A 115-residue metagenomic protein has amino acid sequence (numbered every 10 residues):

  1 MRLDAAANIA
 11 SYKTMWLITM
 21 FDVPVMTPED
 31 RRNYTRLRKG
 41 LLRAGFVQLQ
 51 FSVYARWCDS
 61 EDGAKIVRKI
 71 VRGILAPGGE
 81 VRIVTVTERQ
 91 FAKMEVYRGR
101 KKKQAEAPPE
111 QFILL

Functional and structural regions predicted by a protein language model:
R2-I18, V23-L115: Basic nucleic-acid-binding interfaces
